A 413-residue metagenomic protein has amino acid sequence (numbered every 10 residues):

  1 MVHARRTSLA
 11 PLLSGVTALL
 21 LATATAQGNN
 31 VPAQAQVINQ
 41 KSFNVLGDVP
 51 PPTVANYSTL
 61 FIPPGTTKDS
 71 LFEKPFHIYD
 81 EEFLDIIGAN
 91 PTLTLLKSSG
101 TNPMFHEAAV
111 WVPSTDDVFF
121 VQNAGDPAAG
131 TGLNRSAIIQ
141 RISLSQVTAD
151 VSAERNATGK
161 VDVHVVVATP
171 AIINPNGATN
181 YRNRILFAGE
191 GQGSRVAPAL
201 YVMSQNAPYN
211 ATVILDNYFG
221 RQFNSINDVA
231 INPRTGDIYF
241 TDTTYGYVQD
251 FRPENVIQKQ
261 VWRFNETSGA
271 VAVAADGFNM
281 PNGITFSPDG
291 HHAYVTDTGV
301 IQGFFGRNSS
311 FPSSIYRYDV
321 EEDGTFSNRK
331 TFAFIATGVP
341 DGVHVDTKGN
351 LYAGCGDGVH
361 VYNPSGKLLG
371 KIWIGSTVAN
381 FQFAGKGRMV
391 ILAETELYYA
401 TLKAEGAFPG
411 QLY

Functional and structural regions predicted by a protein language model:
M1-Q27: Fungal secretory targeting signals
A35-A137: Beta-strand-rich domains and repeat architectures in extracellular enzymes and scaffolds, especially beta-propellers
I62-G65, F120-N134, F187-G193, Y239-V256 (+2 more regions): Short, conserved, GDST-rich strand-edge loop motifs in beta-rich repeat architectures
I78-G100, D150-P170, N206-R221, Q260-M280 (+2 more regions): Blade-edge beta-strand/turn elements of extracellular beta-propeller and related beta-sheet repeat scaffolds
G100, A124-G191, V213-Y218: Blade-loop segments of beta-propeller domains
G100-T115, T169-G193, Y218-I238, Y245-G246 (+6 more regions): Beta-rich, blade/repeat-based domains predominating in secreted/periplasmic proteins but also intracellular
I142-S152, M203-A207, R317-G324, L402-G410: Short loop/turn segments immediately following beta-strands, especially the blade-tip and inter-blade linker loops
N380-Y413: Blade-level signature of beta-propeller repeat domains, shared across WD40, Kelch, NHL, RCC1 and BNR/Asp-box propellers
